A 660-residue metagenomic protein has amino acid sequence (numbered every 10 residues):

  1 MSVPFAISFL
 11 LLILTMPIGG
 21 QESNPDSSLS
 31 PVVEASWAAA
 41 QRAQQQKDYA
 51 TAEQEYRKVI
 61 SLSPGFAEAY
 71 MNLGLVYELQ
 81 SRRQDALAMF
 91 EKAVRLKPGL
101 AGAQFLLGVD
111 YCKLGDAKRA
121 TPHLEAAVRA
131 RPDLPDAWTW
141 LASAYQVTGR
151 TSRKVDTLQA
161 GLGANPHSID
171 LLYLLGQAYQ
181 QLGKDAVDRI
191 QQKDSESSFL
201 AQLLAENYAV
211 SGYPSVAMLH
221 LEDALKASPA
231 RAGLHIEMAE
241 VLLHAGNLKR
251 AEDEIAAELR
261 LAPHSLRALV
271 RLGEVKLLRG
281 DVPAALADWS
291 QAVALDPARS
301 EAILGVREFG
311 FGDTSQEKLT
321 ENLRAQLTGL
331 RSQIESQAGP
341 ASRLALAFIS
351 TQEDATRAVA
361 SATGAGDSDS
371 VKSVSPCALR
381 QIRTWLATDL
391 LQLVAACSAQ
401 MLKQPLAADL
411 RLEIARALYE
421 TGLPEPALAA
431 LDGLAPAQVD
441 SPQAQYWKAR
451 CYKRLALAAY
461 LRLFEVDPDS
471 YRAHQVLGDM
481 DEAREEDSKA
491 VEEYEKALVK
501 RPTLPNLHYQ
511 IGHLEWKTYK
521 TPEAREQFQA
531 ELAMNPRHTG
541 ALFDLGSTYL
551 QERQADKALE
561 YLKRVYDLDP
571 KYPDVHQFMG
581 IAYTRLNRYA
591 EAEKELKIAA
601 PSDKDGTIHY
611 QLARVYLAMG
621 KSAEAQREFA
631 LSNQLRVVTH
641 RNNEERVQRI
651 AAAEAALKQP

Functional and structural regions predicted by a protein language model:
N24-S27, Q181, D185, R189-F199 (+3 more regions): Terminal, low-structured helical/coil segments at or just beyond the last alpha-helical repeat
P31-L62, L79, L200-S211, L346-I349 (+3 more regions): Alpha-helical segment of the N-proximal tetratricopeptide repeat
V33, A67-E68, A101-G102, P135-D136 (+15 more regions): Helix-start (N-cap) detector for alpha-helical repeat units in TPR-like alpha-solenoids, especially tetratricopeptide
Q46-K58, L79-K92, K113-A126, V147-A160 (+14 more regions): Structural signature of tandem alpha-helical TPR/SEL1-like repeats, specifically the intra-repeat loop/turn
L62, L96, A130, A164 (+12 more regions): Structural marker of alpha-solenoid helical repeat scaffolds
N72, L106, W140, L174 (+14 more regions): Canonical tetratricopeptide repeat
L162-N165, Y173-Q181, K193-D194, P283-S300 (+4 more regions): TPR/TPR-like (Sel1-like) alpha-helical repeat modules
